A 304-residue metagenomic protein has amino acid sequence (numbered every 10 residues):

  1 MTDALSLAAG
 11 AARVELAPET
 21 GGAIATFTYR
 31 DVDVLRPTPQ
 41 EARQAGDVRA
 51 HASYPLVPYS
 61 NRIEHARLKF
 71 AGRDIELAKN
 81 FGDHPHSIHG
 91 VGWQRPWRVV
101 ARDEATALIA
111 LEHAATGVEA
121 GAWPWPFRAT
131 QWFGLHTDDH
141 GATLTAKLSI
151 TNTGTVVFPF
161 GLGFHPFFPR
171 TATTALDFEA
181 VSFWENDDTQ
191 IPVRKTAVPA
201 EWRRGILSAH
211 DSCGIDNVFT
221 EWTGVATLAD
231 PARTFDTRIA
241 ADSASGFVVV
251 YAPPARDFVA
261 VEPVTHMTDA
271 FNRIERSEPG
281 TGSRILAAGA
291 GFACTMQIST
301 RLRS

Functional and structural regions predicted by a protein language model:
M1, A8, N80-D138: Extended, loop-rich substrate-binding clefts of extracytoplasmic carbohydrate-active enzymes
E15-D74, A260: Acidic-aromatic substrate-binding/catalytic surfaces of carbohydrate-active enzymes
L16, I150-G154, A252: Asparagine-centered strand-capping/turn motif at beta-strand->loop junctions
H51-P58, F271-P279: Short, structured beta-strand/loop micro-motifs enriched in basic residues and often containing a Trp
L68-E76, L148, R284-R301: Short Pro-Gly-centered flexible turn/kink motifs
E76, V157-P159, P166-S243: Active-site/ligand-binding surface loops and adjacent short beta/alpha elements that line catalytic pockets across
T153-V156, L302: Short, acidic/polar linear motifs in exposed loop/turn regions
D230-N272: Glycine-rich active-site loops that engage anionic ligands at enzyme catalytic sites
